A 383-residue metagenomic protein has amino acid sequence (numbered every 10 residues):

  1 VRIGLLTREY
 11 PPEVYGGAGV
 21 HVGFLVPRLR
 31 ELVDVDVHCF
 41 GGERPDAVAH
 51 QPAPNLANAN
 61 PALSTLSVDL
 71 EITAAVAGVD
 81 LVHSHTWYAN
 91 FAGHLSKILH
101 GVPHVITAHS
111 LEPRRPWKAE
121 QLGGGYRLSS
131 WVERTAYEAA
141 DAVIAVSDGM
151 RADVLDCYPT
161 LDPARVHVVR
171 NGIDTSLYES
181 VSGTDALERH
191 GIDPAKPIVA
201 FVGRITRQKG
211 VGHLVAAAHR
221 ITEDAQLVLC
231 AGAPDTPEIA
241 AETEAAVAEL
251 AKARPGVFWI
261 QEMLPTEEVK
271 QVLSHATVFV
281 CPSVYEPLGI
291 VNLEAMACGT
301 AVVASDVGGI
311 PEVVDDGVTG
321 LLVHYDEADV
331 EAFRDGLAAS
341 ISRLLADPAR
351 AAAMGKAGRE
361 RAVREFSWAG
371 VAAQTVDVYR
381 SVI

Functional and structural regions predicted by a protein language model:
V1-R44, A369, A373: N-terminal subdomain of nucleotide-sugar transferases
G41-E43, I173, Q226-A245, F258: Glycosyltransferase donor-sugar binding loop
S84-A89, A108: Short His-centered aromatic/hydrophobic patch
G149, G172: Carbohydrate-associated surface elements
A240-E267: Nucleotide-activated donor-binding/catalytic signature segment of Leloir-type glycosyltransferases, i.e., the conserved
V284: Aromatic "clamp/platform" in nucleotide-sugar-dependent glycosyltransferases that forms part of the donor/acceptor
A301-A304, V314: Short hydrophobic beta-strand element within catalytic cores of glycosyltransferases and related nucleotide-activated
P311-S342, A349-A353: Change "using UDP/GDP/dTDP sugars" to "using nucleotide sugars
